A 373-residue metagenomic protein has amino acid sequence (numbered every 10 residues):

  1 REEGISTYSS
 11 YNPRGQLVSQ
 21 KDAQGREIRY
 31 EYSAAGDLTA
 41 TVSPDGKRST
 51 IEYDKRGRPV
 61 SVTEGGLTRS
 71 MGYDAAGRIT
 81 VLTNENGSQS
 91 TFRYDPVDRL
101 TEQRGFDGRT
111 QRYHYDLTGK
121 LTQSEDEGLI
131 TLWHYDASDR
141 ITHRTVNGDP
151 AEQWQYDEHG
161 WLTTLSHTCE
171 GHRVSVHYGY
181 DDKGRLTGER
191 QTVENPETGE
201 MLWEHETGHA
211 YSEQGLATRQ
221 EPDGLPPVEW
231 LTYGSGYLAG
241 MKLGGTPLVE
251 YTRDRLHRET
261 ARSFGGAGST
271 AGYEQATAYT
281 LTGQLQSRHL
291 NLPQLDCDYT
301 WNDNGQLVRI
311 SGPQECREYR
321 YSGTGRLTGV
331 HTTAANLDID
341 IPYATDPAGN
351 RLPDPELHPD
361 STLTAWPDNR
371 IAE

Functional and structural regions predicted by a protein language model:
R1-E373: Acidic/glycine-rich beta-solenoid
